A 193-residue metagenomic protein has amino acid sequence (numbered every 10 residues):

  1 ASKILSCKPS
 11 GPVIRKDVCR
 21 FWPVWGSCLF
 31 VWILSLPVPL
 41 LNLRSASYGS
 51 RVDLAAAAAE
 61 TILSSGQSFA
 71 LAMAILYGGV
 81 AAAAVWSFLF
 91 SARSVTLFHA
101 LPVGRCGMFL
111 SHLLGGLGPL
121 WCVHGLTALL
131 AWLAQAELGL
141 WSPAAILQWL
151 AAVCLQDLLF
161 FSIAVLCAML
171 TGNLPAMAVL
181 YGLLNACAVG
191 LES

Functional and structural regions predicted by a protein language model:
A1-C28: Aromatic- and glycine-rich beta-strand/loop motifs that create alpha-glucan
A1-C7, L40-S64, A178-S193: Terminal transmembrane helical anchor/hairpin motif
P9-I14, V103-G107, G172, A176-V179: Hydrophobic, small-residue-rich membrane helices and short re-entrant helix-turn-helix hairpins that build
C19-S47, F69-G79, Y181-G190: Hydrophobic alpha-helical transmembrane segments of multi-pass membrane transport/permease proteins
E60-S64, A70-L71, L114-G172, A176-M177 (+1 more regions): Secretory targeting signals
S65-S94: Long, hydrophobic alpha-helical segments
A81-A84, G125, L129, S162 (+2 more regions): Transmembrane alpha-helix boundary/anchor motif
V85-G118: Helix-loop-helix units of permease transmembrane domains in multi-pass membrane transporters, especially ABC
